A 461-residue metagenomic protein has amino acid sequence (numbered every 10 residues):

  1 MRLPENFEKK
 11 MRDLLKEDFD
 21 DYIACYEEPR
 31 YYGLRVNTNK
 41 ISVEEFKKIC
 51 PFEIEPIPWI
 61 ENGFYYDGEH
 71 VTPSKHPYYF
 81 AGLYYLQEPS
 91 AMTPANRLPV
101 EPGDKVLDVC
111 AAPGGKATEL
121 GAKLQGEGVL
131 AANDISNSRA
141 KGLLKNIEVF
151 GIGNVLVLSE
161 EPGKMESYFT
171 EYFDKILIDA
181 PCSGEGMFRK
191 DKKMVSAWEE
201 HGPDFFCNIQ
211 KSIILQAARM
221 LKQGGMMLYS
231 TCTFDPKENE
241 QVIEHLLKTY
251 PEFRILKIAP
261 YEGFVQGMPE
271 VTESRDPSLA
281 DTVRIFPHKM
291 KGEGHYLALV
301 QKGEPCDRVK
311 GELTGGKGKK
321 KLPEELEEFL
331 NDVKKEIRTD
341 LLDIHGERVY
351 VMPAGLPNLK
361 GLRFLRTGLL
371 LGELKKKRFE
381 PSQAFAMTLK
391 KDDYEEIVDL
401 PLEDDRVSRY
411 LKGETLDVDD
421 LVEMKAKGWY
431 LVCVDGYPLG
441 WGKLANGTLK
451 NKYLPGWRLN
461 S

Functional and structural regions predicted by a protein language model:
M1-I49, E293-Y296, G303-S461: Polybasic, low-complexity RNA-engagement segments
E101-P102, K164-D179: A short acidic, Gly/Pro-enriched loop at the edge of an enzyme's catalytic core that lines a small-molecule cofactor
G103-A112: Conserved class I S-adenosyl-L-methionine
P113-G126: Conserved SAM-binding loop of SAM-dependent methyltransferases across substrates and taxa, primarily the Class I
L124-Q125, L221-Q223: Helix-to-beta-strand junctions that scaffold the AdoMet/dcAdoMet cofactor pocket in Class I SAM-dependent enzymes
N133-E171: S-adenosyl-L-methionine
S138, K175-Q216, C232-N239, V265-E270: Mobile active-site "lid"/loop adjacent to the S-adenosyl-L-methionine
F173, M226-Y229, F234-V351, G355: Class I S-adenosyl-L-methionine
